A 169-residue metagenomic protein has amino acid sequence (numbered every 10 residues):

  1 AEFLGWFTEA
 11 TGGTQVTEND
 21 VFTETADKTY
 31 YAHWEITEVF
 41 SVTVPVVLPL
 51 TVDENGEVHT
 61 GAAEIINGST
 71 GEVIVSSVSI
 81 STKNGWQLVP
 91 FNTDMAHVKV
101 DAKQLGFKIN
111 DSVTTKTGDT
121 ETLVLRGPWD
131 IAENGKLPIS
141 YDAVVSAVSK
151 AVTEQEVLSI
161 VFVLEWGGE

Functional and structural regions predicted by a protein language model:
A1-E18: Surface-exposed interfaces of beta-sheet-rich extracellular modules
A1-E2, Y31, S81, K108: Short beta-strand segments and strand-loop junctions that repeat across beta-rich extracellular domains
F3-W6, Y30-A32, A63: Extracellular/surface recognition and adhesion modules
G13-F22, K116-G118, T122-A132: Local beta-strand/beta-hairpin segments that build beta-sheet-rich folds
Q15-I36: Conserved "repeat-terminator" motif of extracellular CCP/Sushi domains
E24-A26, E54, E133: Surface-exposed loops/turns
I36-E121: Surface-exposed interaction patch
I36-T37, A63-T70, E121-E169: C-terminal, structured domain-capping segment
